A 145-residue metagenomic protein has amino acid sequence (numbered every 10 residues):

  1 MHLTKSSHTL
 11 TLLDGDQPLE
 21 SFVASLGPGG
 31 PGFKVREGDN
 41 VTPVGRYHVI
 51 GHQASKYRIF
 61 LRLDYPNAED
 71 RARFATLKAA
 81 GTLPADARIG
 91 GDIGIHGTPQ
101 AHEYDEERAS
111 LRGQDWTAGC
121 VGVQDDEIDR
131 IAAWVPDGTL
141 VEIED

Functional and structural regions predicted by a protein language model:
T4-S6, Y65-P66: Short, flexible beta-strand-to-coil junctions
K5-S6, V23-V49, F74-G81, D125-D129: N-terminal post-signal-peptidase region of extra-cytosolic proteins
S6-H8, Y57: Beta-strand-connecting loop/turn residues
T11-L13: Core beta-strand residues in small-molecule sensory/regulatory alpha/beta domains
Q53-D145: Exported/periplasmic cell-wall-interacting domains
